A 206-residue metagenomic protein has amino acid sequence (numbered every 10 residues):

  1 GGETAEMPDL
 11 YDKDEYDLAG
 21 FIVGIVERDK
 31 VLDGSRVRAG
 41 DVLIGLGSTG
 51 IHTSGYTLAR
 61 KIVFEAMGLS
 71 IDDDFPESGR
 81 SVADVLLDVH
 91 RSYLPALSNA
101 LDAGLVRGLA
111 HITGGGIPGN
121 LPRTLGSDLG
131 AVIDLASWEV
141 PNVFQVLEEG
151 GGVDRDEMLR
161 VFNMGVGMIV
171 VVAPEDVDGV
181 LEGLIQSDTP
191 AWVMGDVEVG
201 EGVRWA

Functional and structural regions predicted by a protein language model:
G1-T57, D196: Glycine-rich anion-binding loops of enzyme active sites
Y11-L18, S70, P76-L87, R91-A206: Glycine-/charge-enriched secondary-structure boundary and capping motifs
V23, I62, V180-G183: Short alpha-helical scaffold segments that flank and stabilize functional sites
V37-D84: Acidic, glycine-rich loop-and-beta core segments that form the ion-binding/anion-interacting portion of active sites
